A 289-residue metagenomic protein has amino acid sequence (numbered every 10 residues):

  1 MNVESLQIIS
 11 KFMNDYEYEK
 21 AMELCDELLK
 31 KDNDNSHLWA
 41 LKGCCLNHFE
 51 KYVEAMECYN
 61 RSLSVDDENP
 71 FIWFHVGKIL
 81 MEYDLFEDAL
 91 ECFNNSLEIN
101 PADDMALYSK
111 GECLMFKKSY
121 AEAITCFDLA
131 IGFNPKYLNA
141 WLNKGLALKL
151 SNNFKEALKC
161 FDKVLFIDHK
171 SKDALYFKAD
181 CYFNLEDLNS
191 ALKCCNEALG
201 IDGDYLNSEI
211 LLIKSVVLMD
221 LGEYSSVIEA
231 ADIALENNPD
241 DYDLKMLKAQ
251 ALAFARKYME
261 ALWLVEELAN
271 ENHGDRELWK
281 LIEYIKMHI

Functional and structural regions predicted by a protein language model:
N2, S36-H37, P70-F71, D104-M105 (+5 more regions): Helix-start (N-cap) detector for alpha-helical repeat units in TPR-like alpha-solenoids, especially tetratricopeptide
N2-K31, H37, L41-E50, K78-E82 (+2 more regions): Alpha-helical segment of the N-proximal tetratricopeptide repeat
N14-D15, H48, E82-Y83, F116 (+5 more regions): Register position in tetratricopeptide repeats
K31, V65, I99, F133 (+4 more regions): Structural marker of alpha-solenoid helical repeat scaffolds
